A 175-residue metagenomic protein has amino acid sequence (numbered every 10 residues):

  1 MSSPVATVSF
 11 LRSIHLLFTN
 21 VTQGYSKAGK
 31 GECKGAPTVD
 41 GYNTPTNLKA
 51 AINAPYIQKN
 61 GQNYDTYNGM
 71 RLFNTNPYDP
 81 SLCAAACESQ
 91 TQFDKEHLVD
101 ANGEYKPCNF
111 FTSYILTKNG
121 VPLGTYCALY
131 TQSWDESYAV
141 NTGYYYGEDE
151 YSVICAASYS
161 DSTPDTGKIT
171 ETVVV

Functional and structural regions predicted by a protein language model:
M1-N109, C155-V175: Conserved small-residue hotspots that stabilize compact domain segments
M1-S9, G103-A139: Disulfide-stabilized extracellular beta-strand modules
D94-G103, L116-G120, G143-G147: Low-complexity, polar-biased intrinsically disordered regions enriched in Pro/Ser/Thr/Gly
T131-T170: Extracellular juxtamembrane "stalk/stem" segments on the ectodomain side of transmembrane proteins
